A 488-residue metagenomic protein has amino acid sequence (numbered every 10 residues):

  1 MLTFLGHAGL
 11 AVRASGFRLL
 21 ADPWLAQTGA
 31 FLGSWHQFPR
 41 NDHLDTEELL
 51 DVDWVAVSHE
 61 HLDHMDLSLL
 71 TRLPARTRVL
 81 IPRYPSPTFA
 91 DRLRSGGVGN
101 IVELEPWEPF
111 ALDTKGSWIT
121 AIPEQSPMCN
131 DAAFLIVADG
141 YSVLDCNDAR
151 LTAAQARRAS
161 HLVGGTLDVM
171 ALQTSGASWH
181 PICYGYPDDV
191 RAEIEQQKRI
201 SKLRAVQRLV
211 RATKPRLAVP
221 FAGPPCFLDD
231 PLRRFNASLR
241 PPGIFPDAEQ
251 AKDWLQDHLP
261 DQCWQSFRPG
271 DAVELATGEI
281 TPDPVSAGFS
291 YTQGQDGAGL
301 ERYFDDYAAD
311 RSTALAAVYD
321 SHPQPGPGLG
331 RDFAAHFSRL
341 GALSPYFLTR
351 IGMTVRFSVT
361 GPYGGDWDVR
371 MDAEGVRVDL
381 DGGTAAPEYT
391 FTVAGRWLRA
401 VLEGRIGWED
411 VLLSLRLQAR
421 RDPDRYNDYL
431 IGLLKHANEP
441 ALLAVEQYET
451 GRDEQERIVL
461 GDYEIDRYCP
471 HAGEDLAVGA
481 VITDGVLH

Functional and structural regions predicted by a protein language model:
M1-D42, I122, N438-I458: Zn-dependent metallo-beta-lactamase
F4-S15, A111-L167: Catalytic core of the metallo-beta-lactamase
G16-E60, H64-R72, R83, L151-T166 (+1 more regions): Pre-active-site segment of Zn-dependent metallo-hydrolases
L20-D22, D51-D63, L80-Y84, L144-R150 (+5 more regions): Active-site neighborhood of phospho(di)ester-bond hydrolases with catalytic His/Asp-centered motifs
T28, E60-M65, S86-F89, E108-A111 (+5 more regions): Active-site environment of divalent metal-dependent phosphoester hydrolases
R78-I81, A154-L259: Cap/insert and terminal regions of metallo-dependent hydrolase folds
P82-Y141, P246, Q250-D253, D257 (+2 more regions): Metallo-beta-lactamase
S266, A272-Y468, A477-V481: Feature captures hydrophobic
